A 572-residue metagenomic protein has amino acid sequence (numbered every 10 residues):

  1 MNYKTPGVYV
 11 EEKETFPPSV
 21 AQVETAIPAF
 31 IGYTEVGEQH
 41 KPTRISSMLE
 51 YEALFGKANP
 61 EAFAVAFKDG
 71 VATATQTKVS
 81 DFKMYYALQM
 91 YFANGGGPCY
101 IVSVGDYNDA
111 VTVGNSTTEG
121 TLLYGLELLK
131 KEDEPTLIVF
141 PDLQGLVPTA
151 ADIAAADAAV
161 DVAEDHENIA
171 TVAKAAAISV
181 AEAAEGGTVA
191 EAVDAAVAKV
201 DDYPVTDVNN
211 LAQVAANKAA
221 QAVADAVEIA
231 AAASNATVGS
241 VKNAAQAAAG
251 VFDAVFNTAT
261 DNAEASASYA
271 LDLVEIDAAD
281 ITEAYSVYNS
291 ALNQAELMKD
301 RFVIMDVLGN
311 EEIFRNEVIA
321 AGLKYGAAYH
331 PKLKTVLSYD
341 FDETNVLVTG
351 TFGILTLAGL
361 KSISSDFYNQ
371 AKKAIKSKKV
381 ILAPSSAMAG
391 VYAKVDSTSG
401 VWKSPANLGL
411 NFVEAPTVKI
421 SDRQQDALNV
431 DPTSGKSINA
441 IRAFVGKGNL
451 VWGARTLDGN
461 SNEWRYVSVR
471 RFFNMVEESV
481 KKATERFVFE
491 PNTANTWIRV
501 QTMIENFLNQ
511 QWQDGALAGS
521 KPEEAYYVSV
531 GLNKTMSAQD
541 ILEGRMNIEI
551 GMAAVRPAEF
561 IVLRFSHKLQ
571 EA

Functional and structural regions predicted by a protein language model:
M1-V102, Y124, K130-L143, A248 (+3 more regions): Structured, hydrophobic secondary-structure cores that serve as assembly/anchoring elements
N59-F67, G145-A184, T188-A195, F314-G322 (+1 more regions): Internal, charge-rich low-complexity segments
V102-V111: Cap/lid and interdomain-hinge subdomains that line or gate substrate/regulatory clefts in soluble alpha/beta enzymes
D109, N115-T117, I169: Short, small/polar-rich motifs associated with maturation and membrane association, primarily at protein termini
S116-G125: A Trp-anchored, charged/polar loop motif used as the substrate-binding/catalytic surface of acyl/ester-handling
T121, D207-N210, T493: Serine-centered coil/turn micro-motif
V160-L271: Extended amphipathic alpha-helical heptad-repeat regions
